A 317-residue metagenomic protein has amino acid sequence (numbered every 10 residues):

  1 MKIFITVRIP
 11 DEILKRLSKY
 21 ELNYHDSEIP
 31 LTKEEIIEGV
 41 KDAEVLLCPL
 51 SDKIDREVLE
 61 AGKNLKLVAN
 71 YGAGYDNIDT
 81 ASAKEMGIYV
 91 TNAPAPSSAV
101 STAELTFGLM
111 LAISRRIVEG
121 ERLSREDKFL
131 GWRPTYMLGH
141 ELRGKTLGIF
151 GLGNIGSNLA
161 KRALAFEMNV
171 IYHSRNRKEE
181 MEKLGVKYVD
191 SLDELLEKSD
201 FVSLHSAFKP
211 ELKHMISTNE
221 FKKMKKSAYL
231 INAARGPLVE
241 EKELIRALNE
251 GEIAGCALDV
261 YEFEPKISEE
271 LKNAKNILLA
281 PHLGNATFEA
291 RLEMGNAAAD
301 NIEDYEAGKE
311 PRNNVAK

Functional and structural regions predicted by a protein language model:
M1-A43, E167, E306, N314: N-terminal glycine-/charge-rich "phosphate-binding" loop or analogous flexible N-terminal tail
V7, Y172-N176: N-terminal Rossmann-fold cofactor-binding loop
H25-E28, Y71-G72, I88-A99, S174 (+2 more regions): Short beta->alpha connector loops at strand-helix junctions that form conserved, small/polar/Pro-enriched
K41, I54-V58, N176-E270: Rossmann-like adenosine-cofactor binding region
E44-R122: Phosphate/diphosphate ligand-binding glycine-rich loop within oxidoreductases
V90, P96, N169, S227-K317: Rossmann-like dinucleotide-binding domain for NAD(H)/NADP(H)
S97, E121-N158: Glycine-rich NAD(P)-binding loop of Rossmann-like domains
A103-R122, K145, L164-E167, A297-D304 (+1 more regions): Oxidoreductase and adenylate-handling cofactor-binding alpha/beta cores
